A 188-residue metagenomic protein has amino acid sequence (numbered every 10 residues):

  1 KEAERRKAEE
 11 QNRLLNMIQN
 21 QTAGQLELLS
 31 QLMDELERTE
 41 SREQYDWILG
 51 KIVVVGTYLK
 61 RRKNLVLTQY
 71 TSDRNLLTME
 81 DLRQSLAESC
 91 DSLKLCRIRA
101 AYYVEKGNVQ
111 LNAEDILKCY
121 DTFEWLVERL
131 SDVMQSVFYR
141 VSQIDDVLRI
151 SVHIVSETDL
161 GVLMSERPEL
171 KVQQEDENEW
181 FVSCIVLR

Functional and structural regions predicted by a protein language model:
K1-L93, Y120: Signal-transmission coiled-coils
A8, S41, L163-R188: Flexible, glycine-/charge-rich segments associated with ATP-binding catalytic modules
Q25, L29-L32, L36, Q110-V141: Conserved ATP-binding N-box helix of the HATPase_c
T57-K60, L67, D91-A100, P168-Q173 (+1 more regions): Structural alpha-beta junctions
M79-D115: Helix-loop-beta hinge of the Bergerat
T122-E128, L160-K171: Short, non-transmembrane amphipathic alpha-helical segments
F138-H153: Short beta-strand/loop element within the Bergerat-fold HATPase_c
S151-E157, V186: Acidic ATP/Mg2+-coordinating residue in the GHKL
